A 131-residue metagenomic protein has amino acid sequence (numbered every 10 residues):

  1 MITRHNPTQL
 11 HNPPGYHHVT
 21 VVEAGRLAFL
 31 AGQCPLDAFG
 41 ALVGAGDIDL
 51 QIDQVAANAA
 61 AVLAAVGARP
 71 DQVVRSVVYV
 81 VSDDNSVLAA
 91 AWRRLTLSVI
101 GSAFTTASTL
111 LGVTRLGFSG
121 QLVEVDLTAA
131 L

Functional and structural regions predicted by a protein language model:
M1-A57, A61-V66, D71-V74, V80-L131: N-terminal presequence-like segments and the immediate start of the first folded domain
